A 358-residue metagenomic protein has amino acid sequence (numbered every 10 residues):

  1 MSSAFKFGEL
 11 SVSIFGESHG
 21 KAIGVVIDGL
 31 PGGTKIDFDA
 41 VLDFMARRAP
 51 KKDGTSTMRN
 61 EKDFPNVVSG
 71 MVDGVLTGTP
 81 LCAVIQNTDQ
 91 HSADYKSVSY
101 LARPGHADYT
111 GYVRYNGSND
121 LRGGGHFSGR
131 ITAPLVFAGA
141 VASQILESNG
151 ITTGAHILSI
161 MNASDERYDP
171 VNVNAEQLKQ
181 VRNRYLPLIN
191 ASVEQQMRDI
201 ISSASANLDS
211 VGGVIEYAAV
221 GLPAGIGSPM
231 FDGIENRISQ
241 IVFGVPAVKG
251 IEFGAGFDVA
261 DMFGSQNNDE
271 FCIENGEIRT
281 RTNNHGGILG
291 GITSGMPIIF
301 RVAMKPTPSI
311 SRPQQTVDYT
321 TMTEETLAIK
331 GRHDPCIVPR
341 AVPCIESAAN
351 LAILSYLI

Functional and structural regions predicted by a protein language model:
M1-I358: Generic N-terminal targeting/processing segments that precede catalytic cores or assembly contacts
